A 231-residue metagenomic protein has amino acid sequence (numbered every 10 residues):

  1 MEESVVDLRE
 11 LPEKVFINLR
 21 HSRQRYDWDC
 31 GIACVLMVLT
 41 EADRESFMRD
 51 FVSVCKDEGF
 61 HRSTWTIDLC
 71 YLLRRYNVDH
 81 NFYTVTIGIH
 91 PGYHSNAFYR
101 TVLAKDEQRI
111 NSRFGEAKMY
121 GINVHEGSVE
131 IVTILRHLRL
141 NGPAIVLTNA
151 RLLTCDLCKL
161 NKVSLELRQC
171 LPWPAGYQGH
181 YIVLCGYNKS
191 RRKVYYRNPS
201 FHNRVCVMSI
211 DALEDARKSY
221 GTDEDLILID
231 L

Functional and structural regions predicted by a protein language model:
M1-V5, R136-N141, I145, N149-L231: Noncatalytic regulatory segments and standalone regulatory/sensor domains
M1-Y120, A150, A175: Active-site-adjacent structural segments surrounding the nucleophilic cysteine of cysteine proteases and isopeptidases
K14-F16, V132, L171: Hydrophobic alpha-helical segments, principally membrane-spanning helices and signal/leader peptides
H21-R25, G127-L140, L184: N-terminal short leaders/motifs
C30, F47-M48, W65, E130 (+3 more regions): Helix N-cap and loop-to-helix transition residues
C55, G59, E116-H137, T154 (+2 more regions): Cysteine-dependent deubiquitinase/ubiquitin-like isopeptidase catalytic cores across multiple families
T66, G127-I131, Y177: A structural signal for well-ordered alpha-helical scaffolds and beta->alpha junctions
G92-V102, S128-V129, I134-H137, N198: Short secondary-structure transition/capping segments
